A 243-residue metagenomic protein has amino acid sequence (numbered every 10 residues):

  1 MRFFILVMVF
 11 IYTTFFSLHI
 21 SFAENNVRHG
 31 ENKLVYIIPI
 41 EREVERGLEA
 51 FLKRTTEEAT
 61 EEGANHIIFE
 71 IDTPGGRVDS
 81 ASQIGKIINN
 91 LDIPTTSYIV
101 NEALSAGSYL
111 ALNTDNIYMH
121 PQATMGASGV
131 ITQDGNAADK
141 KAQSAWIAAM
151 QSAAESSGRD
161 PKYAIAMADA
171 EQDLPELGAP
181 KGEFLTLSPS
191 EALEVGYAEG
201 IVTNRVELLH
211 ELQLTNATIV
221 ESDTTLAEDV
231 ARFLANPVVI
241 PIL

Functional and structural regions predicted by a protein language model:
M1-I5: Positively charged n-region of N-terminal signal peptides that target proteins for export
L6-S17: Bacterial N-terminal signal peptides
I20-L234: Soluble extramembrane regions of membrane proteins in the secretory/endomembrane system
L234-L243: Core alpha-helical transmembrane segments of integral membrane proteins
